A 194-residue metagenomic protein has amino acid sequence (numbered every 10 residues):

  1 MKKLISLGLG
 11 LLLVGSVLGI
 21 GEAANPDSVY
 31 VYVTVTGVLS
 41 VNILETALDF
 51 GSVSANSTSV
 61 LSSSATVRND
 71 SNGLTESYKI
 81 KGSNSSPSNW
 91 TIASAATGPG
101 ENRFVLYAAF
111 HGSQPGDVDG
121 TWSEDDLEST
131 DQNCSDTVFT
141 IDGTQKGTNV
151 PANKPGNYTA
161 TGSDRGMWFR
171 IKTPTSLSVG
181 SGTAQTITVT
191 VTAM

Functional and structural regions predicted by a protein language model:
M1-P26: Sec-dependent, cleavable N-terminal signal peptides
E22-M194: Signature of Gram-negative chaperone-usher
